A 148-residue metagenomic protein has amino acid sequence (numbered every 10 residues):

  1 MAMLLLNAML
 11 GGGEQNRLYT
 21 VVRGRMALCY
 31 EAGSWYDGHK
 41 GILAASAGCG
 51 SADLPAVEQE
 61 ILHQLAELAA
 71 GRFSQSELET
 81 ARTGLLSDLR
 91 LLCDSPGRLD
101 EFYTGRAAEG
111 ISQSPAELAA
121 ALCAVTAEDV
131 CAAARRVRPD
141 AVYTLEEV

Functional and structural regions predicted by a protein language model:
M1-N16, M26, L145: His/Glu-based metal-binding/catalytic segments typifying zinc-dependent metallopeptidases
L4-L6, V22, A45, I61 (+2 more regions): Buried hydrophobic packing residues in well-ordered domains
M9, G13, A52, G110 (+1 more regions): Residue-level signal for short amphipathic helical patches enriched in basic/charged and nearby hydrophobic residues
M9, V21, R25, E60 (+3 more regions): Generic, well-ordered alpha-helical scaffold segments in large soluble proteins
G12-G13, G33-C93: M16/insulysin-pitrilysin zinc metalloprotease superfamily fold
N16-T20, Y30-A32: Acidic/polar loop patches that form or flank catalytic/metal-binding clefts of enzymes that bind anionic ligands
R25-A32, A127-D129: Short amphipathic beta-strand starts and helix->beta connectors
E79-V148: C-terminal regions of mature proteins
